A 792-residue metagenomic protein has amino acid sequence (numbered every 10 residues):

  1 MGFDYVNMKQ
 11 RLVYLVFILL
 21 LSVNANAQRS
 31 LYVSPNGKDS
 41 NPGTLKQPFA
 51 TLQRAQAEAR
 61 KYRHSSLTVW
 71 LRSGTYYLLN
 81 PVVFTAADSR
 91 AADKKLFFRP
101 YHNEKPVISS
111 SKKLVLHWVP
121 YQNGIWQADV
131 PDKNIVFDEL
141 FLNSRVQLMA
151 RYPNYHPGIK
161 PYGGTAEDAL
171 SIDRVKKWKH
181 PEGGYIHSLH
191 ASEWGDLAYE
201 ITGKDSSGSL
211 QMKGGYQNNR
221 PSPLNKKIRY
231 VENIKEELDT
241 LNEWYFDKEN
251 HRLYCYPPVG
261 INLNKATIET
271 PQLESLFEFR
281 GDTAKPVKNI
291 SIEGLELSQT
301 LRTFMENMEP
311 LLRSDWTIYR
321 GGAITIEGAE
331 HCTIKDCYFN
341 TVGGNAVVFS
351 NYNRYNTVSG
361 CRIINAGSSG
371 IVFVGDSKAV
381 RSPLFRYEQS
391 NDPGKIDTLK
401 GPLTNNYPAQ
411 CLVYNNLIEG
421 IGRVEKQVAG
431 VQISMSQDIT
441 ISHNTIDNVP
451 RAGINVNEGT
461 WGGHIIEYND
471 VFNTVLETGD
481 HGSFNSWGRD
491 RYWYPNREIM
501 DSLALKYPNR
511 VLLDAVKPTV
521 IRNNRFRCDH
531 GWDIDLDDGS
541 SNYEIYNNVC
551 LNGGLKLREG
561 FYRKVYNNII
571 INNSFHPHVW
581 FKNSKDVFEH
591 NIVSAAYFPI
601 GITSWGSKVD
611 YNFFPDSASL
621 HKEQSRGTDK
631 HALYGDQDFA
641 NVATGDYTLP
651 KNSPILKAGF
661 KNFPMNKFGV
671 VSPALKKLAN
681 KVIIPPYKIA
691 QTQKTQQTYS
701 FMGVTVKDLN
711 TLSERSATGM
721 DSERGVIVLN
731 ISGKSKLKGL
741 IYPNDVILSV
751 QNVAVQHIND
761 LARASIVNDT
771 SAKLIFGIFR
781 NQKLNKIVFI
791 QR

Functional and structural regions predicted by a protein language model:
M1-R29: Bacterial Sec-dependent N-terminal signal peptides
R29, L67, G74, N80 (+23 more regions): The right-handed parallel beta-helix/beta-solenoid scaffold, focusing on the short coil/turn and N-cap positions
S30-Y338, A379-L403, G645, L656-K688: Extracellular polysaccharide-degrading/modifying enzymes targeting complex plant/algal/animal polysaccharides
W70, Y77, V83, F97-R99 (+23 more regions): Extracellular beta-strand solenoid repeats
N80-A87, A91-D93, F97, N542-T644: Predominantly extracellular beta-rich ligand-binding scaffolds that present long acidic/polar faces for carbohydrate
N80-P81, E274, L301-N307, G343-F349 (+12 more regions): Short glycine/acidic-rich loop motifs that flank beta-strands on beta-rich extracellular proteins
K288-Q299, E330-G344, R354-S368, V380-L399 (+9 more regions): Right-handed parallel beta-helix
A679-R792: C-terminal recognition in membrane/secretory proteostasis and scaffolding
